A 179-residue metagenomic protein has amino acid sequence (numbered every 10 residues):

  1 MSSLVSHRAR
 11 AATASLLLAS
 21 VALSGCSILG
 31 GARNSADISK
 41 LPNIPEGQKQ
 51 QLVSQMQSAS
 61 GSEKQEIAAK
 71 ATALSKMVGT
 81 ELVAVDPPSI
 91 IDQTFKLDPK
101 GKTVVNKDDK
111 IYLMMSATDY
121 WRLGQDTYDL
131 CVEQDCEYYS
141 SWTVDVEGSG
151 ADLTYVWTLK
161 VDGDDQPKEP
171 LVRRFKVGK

Functional and structural regions predicted by a protein language model:
S2-L16: Bacterial N-terminal signal peptides that target proteins for export
L23-G25: C-terminal motif of bacterial Sec signal peptides marking the signal peptidase cleavage site
S27-G30: Bacterial signal peptide processing site
N34-M56: Immediate post-signal-peptide N-terminus of mature secreted/exported proteins
Q50, S54-D92, D119, L123 (+1 more regions): Tryptophan-anchored aromatic micro-motifs
D86-D129, D135, Y155-W157: N-terminal glycine/threonine-rich, aromatic-flanked beta-hairpin/loop signature
M114-R122, L159-K179: Edge beta-strand at a domain terminus
D126-G148: An anionic, turn-rich surface loop/hairpin at beta-sheet edges that serves as a generic interaction/coordination patch
